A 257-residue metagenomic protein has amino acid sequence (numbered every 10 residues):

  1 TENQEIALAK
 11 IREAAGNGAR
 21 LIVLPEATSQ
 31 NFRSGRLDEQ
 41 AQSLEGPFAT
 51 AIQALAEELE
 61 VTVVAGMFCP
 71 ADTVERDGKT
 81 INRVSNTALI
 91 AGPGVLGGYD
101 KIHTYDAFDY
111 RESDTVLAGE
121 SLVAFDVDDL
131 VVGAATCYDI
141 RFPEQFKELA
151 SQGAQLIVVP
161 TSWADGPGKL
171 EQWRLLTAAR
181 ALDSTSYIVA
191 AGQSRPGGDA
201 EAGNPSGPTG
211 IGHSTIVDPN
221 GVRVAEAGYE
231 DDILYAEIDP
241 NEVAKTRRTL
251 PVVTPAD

Functional and structural regions predicted by a protein language model:
E2-R12, R141-K147: Short, acidic/polar
E5-G92, G98, A164-S186: Cys-nucleophile CN-hydrolase/nitrilase-fold catalytic domain and related Cys-dependent amidase chemistry that acts on
I22, V131-T136, V158, I188-V189: Short hydrophobic-aromatic micro-motifs
Q30, L37, L89, Y99-Y105 (+2 more regions): Short beta->alpha transition motifs characteristic of CBS
E45-V64, I140-L234: CN hydrolase (nitrilase-like) catalytic-core segments centered on the catalytic cysteine and neighboring Lys/Glu
A54, T73-Q152, D165-L175, A179 (+1 more regions): Active-site catalytic loop in hydrolytic enzyme cores
A65-M67, N86-I90, V123-F125, S214-I216 (+1 more regions): Short beta-strand scaffold segments in enzyme catalytic cores
Y235-D257: Short, basic/aromatic-enriched C-terminal tail that caps enzymatic domains
